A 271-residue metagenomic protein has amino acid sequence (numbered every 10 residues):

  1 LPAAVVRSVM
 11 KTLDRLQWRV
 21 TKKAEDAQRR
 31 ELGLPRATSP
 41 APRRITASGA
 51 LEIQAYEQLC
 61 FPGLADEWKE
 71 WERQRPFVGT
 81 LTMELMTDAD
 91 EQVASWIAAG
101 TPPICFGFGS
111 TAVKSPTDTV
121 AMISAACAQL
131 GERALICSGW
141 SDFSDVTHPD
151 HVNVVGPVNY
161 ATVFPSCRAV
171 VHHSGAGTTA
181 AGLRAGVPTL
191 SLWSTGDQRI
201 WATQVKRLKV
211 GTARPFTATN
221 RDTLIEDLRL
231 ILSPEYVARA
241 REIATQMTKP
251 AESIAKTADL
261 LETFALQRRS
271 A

Functional and structural regions predicted by a protein language model:
L1-P103, G109-E132, V146, D259: Nucleotide-sugar-dependent glycosyltransferase catalytic domains
A50, R75, H151-N153, G211: Short, conserved active-site loop motifs that form the nucleotide-linked donor/cofactor pocket
L64-A65, D142-D145, D197-A202: Short, glycine/polar-rich helix-capping loops at beta-to-alpha or helix-loop-helix junctions that flank or form
G131, S138-Y160: Nucleotide-activated donor-binding/catalytic signature segment of Leloir-type glycosyltransferases, i.e., the conserved
V155-T203: A donor-sugar binding/catalytic signature common to diverse glycosyltransferases and related nucleotide-sugar
G196-D227, A238, S253: Change "using UDP/GDP/dTDP sugars" to "using nucleotide sugars
R221-A271: C-terminal amphipathic helix plus adjacent low-complexity, charged tail appended to glycosyltransferase catalytic
